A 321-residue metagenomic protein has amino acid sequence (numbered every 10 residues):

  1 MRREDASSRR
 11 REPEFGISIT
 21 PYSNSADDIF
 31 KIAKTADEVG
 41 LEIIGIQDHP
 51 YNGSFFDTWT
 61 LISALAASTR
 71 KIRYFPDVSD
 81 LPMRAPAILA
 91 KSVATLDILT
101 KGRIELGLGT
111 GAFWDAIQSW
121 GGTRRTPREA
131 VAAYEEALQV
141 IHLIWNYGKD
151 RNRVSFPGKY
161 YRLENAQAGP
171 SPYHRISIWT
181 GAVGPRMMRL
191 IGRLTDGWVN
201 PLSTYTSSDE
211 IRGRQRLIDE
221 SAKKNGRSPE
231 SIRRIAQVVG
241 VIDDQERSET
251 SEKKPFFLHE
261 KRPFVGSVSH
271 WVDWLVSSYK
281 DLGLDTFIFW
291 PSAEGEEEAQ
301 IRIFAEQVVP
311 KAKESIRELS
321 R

Functional and structural regions predicted by a protein language model:
M1-R321: Active-site-adjacent structural elements that line small-molecule/cofactor binding pockets in enzymes
